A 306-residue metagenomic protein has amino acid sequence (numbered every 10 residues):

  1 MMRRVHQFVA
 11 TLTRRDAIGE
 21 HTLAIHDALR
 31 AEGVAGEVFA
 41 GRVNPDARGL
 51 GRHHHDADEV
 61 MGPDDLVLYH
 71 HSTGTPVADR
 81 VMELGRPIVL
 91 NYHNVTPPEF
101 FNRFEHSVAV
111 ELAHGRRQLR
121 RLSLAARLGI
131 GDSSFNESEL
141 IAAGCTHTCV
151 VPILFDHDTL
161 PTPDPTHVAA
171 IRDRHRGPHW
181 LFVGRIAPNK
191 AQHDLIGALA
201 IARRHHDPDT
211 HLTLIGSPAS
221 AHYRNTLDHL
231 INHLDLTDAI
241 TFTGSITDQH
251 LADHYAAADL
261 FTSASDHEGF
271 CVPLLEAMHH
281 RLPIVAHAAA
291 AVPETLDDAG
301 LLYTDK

Functional and structural regions predicted by a protein language model:
E20, P178, A187-R203, L212 (+1 more regions): A conserved mid-protein helix/loop that constitutes part of the nucleotide-sugar donor-binding site
A40-N44, H211-D228: Glycosyltransferase donor-sugar binding loop
A109, R120-T166: Donor nucleotide-sugar binding/catalytic pocket of nucleotide-sugar-dependent glycosyltransferases
R224-I246: Nucleotide-activated donor-binding/catalytic signature segment of Leloir-type glycosyltransferases, i.e., the conserved
S245-I246, D253-A258: Short alpha-helical donor nucleotide-sugar binding micro-motif in glycosyltransferases
D266: Aromatic "clamp/platform" in nucleotide-sugar-dependent glycosyltransferases that forms part of the donor/acceptor
P283-A286: Short hydrophobic beta-strand element within catalytic cores of glycosyltransferases and related nucleotide-activated
P293-K306: Change "using UDP/GDP/dTDP sugars" to "using nucleotide sugars
